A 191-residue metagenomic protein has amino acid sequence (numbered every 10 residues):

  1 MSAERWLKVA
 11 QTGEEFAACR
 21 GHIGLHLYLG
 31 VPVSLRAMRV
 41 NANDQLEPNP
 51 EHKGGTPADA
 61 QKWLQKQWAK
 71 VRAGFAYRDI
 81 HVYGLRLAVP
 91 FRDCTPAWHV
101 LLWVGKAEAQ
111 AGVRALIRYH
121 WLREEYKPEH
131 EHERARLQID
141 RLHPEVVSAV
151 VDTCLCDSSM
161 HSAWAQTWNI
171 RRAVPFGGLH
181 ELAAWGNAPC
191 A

Functional and structural regions predicted by a protein language model:
M1-C94, A107-A191: Right-hand nucleic-acid polymerase module
L101-W103: Short hydrophobic/aromatic beta-strand micro-patches that form the beta-sheet surface supporting nucleotide- or nucleic
